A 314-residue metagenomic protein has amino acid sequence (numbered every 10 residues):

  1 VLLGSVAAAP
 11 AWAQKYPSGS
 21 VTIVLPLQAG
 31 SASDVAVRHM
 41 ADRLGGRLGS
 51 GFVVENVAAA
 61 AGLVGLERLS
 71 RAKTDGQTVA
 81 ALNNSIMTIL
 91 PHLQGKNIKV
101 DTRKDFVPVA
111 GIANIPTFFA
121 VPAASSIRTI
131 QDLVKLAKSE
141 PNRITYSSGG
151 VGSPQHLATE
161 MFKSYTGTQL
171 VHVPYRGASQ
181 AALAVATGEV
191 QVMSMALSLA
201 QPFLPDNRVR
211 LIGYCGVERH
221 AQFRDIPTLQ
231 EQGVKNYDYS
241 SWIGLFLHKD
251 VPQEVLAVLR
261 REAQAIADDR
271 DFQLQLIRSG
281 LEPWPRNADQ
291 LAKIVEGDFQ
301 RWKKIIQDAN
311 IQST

Functional and structural regions predicted by a protein language model:
V1-A13: N-terminal export signals
W12-D105, N142-R143, V151, S164-Q191 (+3 more regions): N-terminal (or domain-start) structured segment
S18-S20, Y165-T168, P205, E231 (+1 more regions): An extracytoplasmic/periplasmic, membrane-proximal ligand-sensing/linker region
R68-Q77, H92-Q180, L229-E231, W242-Q275: Hinge/capping helix and adjacent helix->loop/strand transition within the periplasmic-binding protein
G76-L82, T145, Q191-M195, R210-G213 (+1 more regions): Paired acidic/hydrophobic, glycine-rich loop segments that form the ligand-binding mouth/hinge of periplasmic-binding
A80-I86, S148, A178, M195-A200 (+3 more regions): Beta->alpha turn/N-cap motifs
S85-N97, M161-Y165, V192-I226: A ligand-binding cleft/hinge motif common to bilobed small-molecule-binding domains
